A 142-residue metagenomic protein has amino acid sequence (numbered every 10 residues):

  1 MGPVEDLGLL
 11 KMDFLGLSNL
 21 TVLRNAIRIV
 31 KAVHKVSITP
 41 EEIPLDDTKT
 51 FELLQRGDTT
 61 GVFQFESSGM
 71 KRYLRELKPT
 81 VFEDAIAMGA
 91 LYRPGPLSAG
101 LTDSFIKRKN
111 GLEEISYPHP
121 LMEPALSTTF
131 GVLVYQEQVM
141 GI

Functional and structural regions predicted by a protein language model:
M1-I142: Mg2+-dependent phosphoryl-transfer active-site scaffold
